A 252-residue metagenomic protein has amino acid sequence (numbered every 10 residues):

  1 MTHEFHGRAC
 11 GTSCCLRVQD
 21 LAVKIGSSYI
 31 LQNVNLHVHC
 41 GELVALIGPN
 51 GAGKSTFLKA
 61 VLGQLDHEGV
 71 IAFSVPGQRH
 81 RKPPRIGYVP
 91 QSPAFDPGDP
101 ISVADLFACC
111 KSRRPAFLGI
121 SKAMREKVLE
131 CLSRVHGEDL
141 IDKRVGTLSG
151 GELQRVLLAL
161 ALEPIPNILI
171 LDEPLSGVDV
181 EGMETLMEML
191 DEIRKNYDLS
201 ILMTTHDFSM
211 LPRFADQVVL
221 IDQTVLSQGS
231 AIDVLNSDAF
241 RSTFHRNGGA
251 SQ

Functional and structural regions predicted by a protein language model:
I47-P49: The feature captures the beta-strand-to-loop junction immediately N-terminal to the Walker
K122-L140: Conserved ABC ATPase "signature" region
R144-L148, E152: Conserved ABC ATPase signature
L169-E173: Catalytic Walker B motif of ABC-type/P-loop ATPase nucleotide-binding domains
T205-H206: H-loop/switch region of ABC-family ATPase nucleotide-binding domains
T224-N247: Conserved beta-strand-loop-alpha-helix hinge in the C-terminal portion of ABC ATPase nucleotide-binding domains
